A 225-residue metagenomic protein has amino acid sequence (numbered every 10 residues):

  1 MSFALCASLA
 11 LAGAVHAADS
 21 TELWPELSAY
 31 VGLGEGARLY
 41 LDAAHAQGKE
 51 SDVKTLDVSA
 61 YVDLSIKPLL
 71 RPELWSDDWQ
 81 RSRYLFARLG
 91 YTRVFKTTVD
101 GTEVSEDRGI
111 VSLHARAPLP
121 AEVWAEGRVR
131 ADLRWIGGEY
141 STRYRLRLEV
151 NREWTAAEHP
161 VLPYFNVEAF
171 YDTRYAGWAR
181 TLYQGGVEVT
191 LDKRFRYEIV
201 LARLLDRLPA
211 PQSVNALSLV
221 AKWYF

Functional and structural regions predicted by a protein language model:
S2-A12: Bacterial N-terminal signal peptides
G13-D57: Short glycine/proline- and aromatic-enriched beta-strand/turn motifs that initiate or cap beta-hairpins
T21-L23, K54-V58, S105-G109, Y140-L146 (+2 more regions): Residues that define the transmembrane beta-barrel architecture of outer-membrane proteins
V31, L64-I66, A115-A117, R152-W154 (+2 more regions): Residue-level signature of outer-membrane beta-barrel architecture
G36-L41, P68-E73, Y84-A87, P120-A125 (+2 more regions): Repeated loop/turn-to-beta-strand initiation elements of outer-membrane beta-barrel proteins
A43-K49, Y91-T97, A117, A131-W135 (+4 more regions): Transmembrane beta-strands of outer-membrane beta-barrel pores
V62-S65, L113, S213-F225: Outer-membrane beta-barrel "beta-signal"
R116, W124-E168: Detector for outer-membrane/organellar transmembrane beta-barrel domains, recognizing the amphipathic beta-strand
